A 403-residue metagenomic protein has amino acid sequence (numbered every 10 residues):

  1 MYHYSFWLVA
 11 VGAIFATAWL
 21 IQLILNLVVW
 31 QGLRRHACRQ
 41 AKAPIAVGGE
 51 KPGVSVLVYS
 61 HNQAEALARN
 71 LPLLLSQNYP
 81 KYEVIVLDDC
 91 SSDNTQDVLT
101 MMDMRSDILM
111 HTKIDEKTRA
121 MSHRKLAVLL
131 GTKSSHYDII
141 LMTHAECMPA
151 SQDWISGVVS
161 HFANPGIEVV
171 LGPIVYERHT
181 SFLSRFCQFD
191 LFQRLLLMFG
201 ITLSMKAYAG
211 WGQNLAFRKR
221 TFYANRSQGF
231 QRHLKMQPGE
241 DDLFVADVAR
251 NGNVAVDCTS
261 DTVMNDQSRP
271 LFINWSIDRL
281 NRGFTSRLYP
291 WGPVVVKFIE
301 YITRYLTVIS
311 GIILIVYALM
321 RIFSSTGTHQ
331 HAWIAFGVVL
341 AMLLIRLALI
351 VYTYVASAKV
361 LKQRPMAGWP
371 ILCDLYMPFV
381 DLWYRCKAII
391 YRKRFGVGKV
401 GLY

Functional and structural regions predicted by a protein language model:
M1-V47, D381: N-terminal membrane-anchoring/stem segments of glycan-assembly enzymes
P52-S55, E83: Cell-envelope/extracellular polymer assembly enzymes that use nucleotide-activated donors
P72-K81: Short, acidic, metal-binding catalytic loop of nucleotide-sugar glycosyltransferases
K81-C90, T112-I114: Short beta-strand/loop segment that forms part of the nucleotide-sugar
N94, H144-S160: Acidic donor-binding/catalytic loop of UDP-sugar-dependent glycosyltransferases, especially processive GT2
I140: Short aromatic/hydrophobic "clamp" motif used to bind/position activated sugar donors
F162-R194, R220-Y223, S227-V296: Catalytic donor/gating beta->alpha subdomain of glycosyltransferases that bind UDP-sugars
E300-R394: Membrane-embedded multi-pass helical conduit in multi-pass membrane proteins, especially envelope-biosynthetic
